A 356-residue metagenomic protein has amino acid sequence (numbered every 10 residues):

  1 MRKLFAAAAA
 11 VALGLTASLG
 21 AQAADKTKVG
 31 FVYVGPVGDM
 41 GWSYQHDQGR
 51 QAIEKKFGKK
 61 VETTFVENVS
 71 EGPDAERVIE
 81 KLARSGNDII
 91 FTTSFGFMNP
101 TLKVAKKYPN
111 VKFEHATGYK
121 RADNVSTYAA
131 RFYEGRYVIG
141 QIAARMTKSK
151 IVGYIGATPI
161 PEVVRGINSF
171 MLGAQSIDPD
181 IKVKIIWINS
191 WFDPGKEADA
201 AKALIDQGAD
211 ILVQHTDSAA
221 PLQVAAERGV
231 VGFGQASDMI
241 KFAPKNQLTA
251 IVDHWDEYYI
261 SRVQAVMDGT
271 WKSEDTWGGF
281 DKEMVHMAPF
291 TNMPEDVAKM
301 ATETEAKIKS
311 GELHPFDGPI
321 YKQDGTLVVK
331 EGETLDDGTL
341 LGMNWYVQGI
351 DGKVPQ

Functional and structural regions predicted by a protein language model:
M1-A8: Bacterial N-terminal signal peptides that target proteins for export
A8-T16: Bacterial N-terminal signal peptides
S18-A23: Sec/Tat signal peptide C-region and signal peptidase I cleavage site
A24-Q356: A residue-level marker of the well-folded mature domains of exported/periplasmic proteins
